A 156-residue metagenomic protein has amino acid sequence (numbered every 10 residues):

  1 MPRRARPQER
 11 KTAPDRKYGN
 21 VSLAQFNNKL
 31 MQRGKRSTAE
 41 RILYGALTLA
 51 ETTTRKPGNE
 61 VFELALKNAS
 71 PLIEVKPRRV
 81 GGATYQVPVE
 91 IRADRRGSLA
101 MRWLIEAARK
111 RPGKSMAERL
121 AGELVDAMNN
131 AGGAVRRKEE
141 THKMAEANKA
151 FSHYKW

Functional and structural regions predicted by a protein language model:
M1-R33, S37-E40, Y44-W156: Strongly charged
